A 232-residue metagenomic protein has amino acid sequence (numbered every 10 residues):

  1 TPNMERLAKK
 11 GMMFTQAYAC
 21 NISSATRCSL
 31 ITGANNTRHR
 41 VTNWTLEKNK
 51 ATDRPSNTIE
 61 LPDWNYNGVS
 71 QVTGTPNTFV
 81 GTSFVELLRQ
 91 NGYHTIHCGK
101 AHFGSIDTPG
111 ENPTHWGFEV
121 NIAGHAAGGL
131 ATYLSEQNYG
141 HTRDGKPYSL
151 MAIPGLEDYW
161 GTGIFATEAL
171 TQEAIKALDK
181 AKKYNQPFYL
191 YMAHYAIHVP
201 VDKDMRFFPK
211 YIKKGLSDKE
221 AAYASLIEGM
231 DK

Functional and structural regions predicted by a protein language model:
T1-R27, G33-R38, H94-I96, W116-H125: Short, structured active-site-proximal loop/turn typified by the sulfatase FGly-forming signature C/S-X-P-X-R
N3-M4, K10, T26-R27, V80-F84 (+7 more regions): Stable alpha-helical elements in mature extracytoplasmic
M13, C20-A25, N36-R38, A101-S105 (+3 more regions): Solvent-exposed loop/turn segments at secondary-structure junctions within structured extracellular/periplasmic domains
T32, N112-T114, M205-I212: Short secondary-structure boundary/capping segments
L46-H94, A101-F188, H194-K203, S217: Formylglycine-dependent
N185, G229-K232: Active-site neighborhood of glycoside hydrolase catalytic domains
